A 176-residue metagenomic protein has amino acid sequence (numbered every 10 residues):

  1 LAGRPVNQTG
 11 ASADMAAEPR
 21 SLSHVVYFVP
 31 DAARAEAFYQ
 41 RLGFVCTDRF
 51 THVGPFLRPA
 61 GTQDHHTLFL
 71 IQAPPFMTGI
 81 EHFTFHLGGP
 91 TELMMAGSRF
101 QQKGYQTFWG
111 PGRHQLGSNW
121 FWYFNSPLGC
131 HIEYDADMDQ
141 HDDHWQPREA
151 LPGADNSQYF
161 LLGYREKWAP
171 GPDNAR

Functional and structural regions predicted by a protein language model:
L1-V6, S12, H66-F69, S98 (+1 more regions): Intrinsic, low-complexity N-terminal interaction/targeting segments
A2-A33, T78-F85, P172-R176: N-terminal beta-strand motif that seeds the catalytic metal site of vicinal oxygen chelate
H24, D64-H66, H82, R113-Q115: Histidine-centered active-site/metal-ligand motif
Y27-E36, F85-I132, A136-H144, R148-R176: Vicinal oxygen chelate
Y27-H65: Core segments of cupin and vicinal oxygen chelate
V53-P55, E81, S118-W122: Short beta-strand micro-motifs in enzyme catalytic cores
T62-L68, G129-H131: Short, charged/polar, Gly/Pro-enriched secondary-structure boundary elements
P74-F76: Short, surface-exposed loop/turn microsegments at beta-strand edges and helix-strand junctions
